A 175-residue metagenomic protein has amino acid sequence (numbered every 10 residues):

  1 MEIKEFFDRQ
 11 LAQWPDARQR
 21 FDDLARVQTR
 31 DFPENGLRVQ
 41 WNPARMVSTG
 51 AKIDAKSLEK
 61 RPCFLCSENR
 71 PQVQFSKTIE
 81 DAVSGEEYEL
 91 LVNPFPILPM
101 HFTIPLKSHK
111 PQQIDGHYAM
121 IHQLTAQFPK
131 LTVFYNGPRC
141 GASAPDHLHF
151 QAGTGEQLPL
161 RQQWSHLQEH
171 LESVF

Functional and structural regions predicted by a protein language model:
M1-M120, L131, Y135-S143, G155-F175: Active-site microenvironments that recognize anionic phosphate/pyrophosphate groups
D146: Structured loop/turn residues at beta-strand edges in well-structured enzyme cores
A152: Phosphate-group recognition and catalysis centered on beta-loop-alpha active-site segments
